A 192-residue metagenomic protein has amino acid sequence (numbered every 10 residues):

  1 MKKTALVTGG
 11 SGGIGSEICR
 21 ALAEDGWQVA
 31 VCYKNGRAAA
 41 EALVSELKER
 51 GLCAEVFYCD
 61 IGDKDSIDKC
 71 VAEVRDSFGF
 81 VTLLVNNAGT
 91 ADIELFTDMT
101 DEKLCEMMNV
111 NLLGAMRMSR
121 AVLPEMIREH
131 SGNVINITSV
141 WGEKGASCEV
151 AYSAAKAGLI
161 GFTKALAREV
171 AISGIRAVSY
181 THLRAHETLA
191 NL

Functional and structural regions predicted by a protein language model:
S11-G12: Conserved glycine-rich cofactor-binding loop
W27-E41: Conserved glycine-rich Rossmann-like NAD(P)H-binding loop of the short-chain dehydrogenase/reductase
L95-F96, K103-M108: Substrate-binding pocket helix/loop in short-chain dehydrogenase/reductase
S119, A155, T163: Active-site helix of classical SDR
P124, R168-I172: Alpha-helical segment proximal to the catalytic Tyr-Lys
S139: Residue(s) in the substrate-gating loop at a strand-loop-helix junction that position the organic substrate next
T181-T188: Conserved small/polar residues in nucleotide/adenosyl-binding loops
